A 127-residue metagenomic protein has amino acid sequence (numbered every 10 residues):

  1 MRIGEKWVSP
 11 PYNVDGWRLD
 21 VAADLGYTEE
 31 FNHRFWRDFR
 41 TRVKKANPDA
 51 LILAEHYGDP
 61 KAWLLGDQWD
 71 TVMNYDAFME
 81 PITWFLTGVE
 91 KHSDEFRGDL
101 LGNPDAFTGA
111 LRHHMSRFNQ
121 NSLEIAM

Functional and structural regions predicted by a protein language model:
M1, D20-F31, R97-P104: The substrate-binding groove and active-site-proximal loops of carbohydrate-active enzymes, especially glycoside
I3-L25: Short acidic catalytic loops
G4-E5, P11-N13, W36, R40-K45 (+1 more regions): Conserved alpha/beta catalytic core and glycan-binding cleft of carbohydrate-active enzymes
